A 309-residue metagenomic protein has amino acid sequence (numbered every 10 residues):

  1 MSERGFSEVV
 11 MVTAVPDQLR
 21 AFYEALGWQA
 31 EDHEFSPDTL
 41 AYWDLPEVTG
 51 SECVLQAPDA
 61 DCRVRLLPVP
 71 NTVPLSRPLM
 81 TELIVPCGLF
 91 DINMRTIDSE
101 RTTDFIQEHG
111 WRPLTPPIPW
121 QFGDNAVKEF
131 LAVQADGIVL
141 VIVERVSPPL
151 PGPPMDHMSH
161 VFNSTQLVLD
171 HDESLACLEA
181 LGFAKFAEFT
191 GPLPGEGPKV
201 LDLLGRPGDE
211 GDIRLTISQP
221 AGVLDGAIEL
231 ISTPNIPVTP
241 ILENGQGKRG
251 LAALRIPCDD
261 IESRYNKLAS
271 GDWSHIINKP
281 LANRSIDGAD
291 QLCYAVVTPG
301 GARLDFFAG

Functional and structural regions predicted by a protein language model:
M1, M11, H33-F35, S51-V54 (+8 more regions): Vicinal oxygen chelate
M1-N71: Hydrophobic, helix-prone linear segments
F6-S7, C87-D91, V161-F162, R249-A252: Eukaryotic phosphotyrosine signaling hubs
V15-A30, T102-E108, D170-K185, S270: Amphipathic alpha-helical segments
F35, L45, S76-T81, P198-L201 (+1 more regions): ER-lumen resident redox/N-glycosylation machinery signature
D44-L45, T81-L83, P154-M155, N244-G245: Short consensus segments that form the blades of beta-propeller domains, in both extracellular/periplasmic
P74-P86, I97: Post-signal peptide N-terminal segment of secreted/secretory-pathway proteins
N235, G247-R255: Low-complexity, glycine/alanine/valine/leucine- and proline-rich hydrophobic stretches
